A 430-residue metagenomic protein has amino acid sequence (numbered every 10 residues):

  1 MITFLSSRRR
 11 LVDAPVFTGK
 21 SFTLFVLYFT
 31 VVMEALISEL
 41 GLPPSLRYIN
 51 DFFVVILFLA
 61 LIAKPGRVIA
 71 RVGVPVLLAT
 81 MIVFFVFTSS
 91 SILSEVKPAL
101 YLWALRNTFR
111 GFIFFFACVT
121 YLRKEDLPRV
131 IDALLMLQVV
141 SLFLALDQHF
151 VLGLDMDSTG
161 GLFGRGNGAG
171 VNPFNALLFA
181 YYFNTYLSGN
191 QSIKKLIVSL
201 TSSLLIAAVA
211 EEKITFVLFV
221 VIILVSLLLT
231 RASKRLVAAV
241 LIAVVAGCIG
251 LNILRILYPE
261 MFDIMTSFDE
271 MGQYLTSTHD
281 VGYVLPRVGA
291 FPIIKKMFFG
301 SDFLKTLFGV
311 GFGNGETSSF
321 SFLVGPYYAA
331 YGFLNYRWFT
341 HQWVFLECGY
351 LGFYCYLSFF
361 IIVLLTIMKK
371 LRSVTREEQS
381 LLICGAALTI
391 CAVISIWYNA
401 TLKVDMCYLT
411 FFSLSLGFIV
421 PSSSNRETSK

Functional and structural regions predicted by a protein language model:
M1-G66, V83-S94, N107, L144-H149: N-terminal signal-anchor transmembrane segment
A14-V16, K64-L77, N184-I197, R235-L236 (+1 more regions): Membrane-interface helix-loop-helix junctions at transmembrane boundaries of multi-pass membrane enzymes, predominantly
T23-T30, N335, L346, L357 (+1 more regions): Loop-to-helix entry and N-terminal half of a specific, functionally important transmembrane alpha helix in multi-pass
I49-L57, V72-T88, V96-T120, A133-V139: Aromatic-anchored transmembrane helix interface
P128-L154, G166-L229: Alpha-helical transmembrane segments of multi-pass inner-membrane proteins
D155, V281-C348, L371-R372: Long extracytoplasmic/lumenal interhelical loops at the membrane interface of multi-pass membrane proteins
F179-Y182, I383-K430: Transmembrane alpha-helices of multi-pass inner-membrane enzymes
L227-T278, F299-S301: A membrane-periplasm/extracellular boundary helix in multi-pass inner-membrane enzymes that assemble envelope glycans
